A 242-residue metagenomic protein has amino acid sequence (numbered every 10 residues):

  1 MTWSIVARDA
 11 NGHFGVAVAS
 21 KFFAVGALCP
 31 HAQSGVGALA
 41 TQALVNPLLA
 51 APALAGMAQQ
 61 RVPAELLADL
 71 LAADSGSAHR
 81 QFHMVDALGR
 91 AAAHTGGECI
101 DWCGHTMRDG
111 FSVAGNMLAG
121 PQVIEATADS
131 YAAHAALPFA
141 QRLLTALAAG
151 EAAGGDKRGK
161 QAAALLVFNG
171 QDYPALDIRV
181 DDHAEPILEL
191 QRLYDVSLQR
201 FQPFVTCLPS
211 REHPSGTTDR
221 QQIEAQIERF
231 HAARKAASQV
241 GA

Functional and structural regions predicted by a protein language model:
M1-A242: N-terminal nucleophile
